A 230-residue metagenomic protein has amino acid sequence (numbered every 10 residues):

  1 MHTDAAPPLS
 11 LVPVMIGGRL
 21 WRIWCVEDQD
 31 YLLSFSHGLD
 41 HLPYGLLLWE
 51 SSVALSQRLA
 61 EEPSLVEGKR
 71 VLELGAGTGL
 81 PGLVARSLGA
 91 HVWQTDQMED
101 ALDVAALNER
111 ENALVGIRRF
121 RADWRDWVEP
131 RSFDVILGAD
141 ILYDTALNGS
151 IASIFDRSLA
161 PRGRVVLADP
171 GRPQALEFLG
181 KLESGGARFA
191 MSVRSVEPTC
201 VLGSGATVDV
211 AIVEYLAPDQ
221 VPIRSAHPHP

Functional and structural regions predicted by a protein language model:
M1-P230: S-adenosylmethionine-dependent methyltransferases
